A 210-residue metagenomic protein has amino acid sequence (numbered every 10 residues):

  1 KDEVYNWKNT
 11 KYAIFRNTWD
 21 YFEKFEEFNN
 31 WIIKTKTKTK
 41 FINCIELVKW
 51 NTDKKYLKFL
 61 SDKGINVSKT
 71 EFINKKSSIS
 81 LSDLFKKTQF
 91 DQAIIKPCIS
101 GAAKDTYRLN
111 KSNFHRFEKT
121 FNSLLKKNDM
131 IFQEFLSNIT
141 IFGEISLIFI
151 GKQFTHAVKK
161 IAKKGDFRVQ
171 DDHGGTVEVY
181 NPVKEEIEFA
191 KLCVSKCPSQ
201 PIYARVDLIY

Functional and structural regions predicted by a protein language model:
K1-K75: Conserved N-proximal alpha/beta basic substrate-recognition cap immediately N-terminal to, or forming the N-lobe
D2-V4, E134-N138, D207-I209: Short, solvent-exposed loop/turn elements at beta->coil junctions and helix N-caps that rim active or binding pockets
E3-N9, S80-T88, F121: Short amphipathic alpha-helix with an adjacent loop that forms part of the alpha/beta core around
I14-R16, I94, I131: Structural motif
E46-V48, I73-S78, C98-A102, S112-F114 (+1 more regions): Short acidic/polar capping segments at secondary-structure boundaries
G64-A93: Rossmann-like NAD(P)H-binding beta-loop-alpha module
K104-V194, P198: Phosphate-binding site of ATP-dependent enzymes
P198-Y210: Conserved metal-phosphate-binding beta-hairpin within the catalytic cores of diverse ATP-dependent phosphoryl-transfer
